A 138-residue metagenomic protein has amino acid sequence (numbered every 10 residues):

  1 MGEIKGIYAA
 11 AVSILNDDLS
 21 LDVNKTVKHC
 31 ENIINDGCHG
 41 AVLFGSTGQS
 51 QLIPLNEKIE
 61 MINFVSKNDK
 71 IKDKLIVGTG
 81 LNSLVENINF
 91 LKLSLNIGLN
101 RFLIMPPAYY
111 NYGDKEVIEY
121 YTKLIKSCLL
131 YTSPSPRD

Functional and structural regions predicted by a protein language model:
M1-D18, S66-K74: N-terminal small/glycine-rich loop or linker at the start of catalytic domains across soluble metabolic enzymes
G2-G6, H29-V42: N-terminal glycine-rich anion-binding loops that anchor highly charged ligand groups
I7-A11, A41-L43, L75-T79, F102-I104 (+1 more regions): Hydrophobic faces of well-ordered beta-strands that scaffold small-molecule active sites in alpha/beta enzyme cores
A11-K25, I76-L84: Active-site mouth loops of central-metabolism enzymes
K28-D36, F90-I97, T122: Alpha/beta enzyme core
G40-M61, L81, M105-D114: Glycine-rich, proline-tolerant flexible connector loops at the mouths of alpha/beta enzymes
L55-V77, Y121-L130: Alpha-helix-loop-beta-strand connector modules within alpha/beta enzyme cores
Y131-D138: Conserved small/polar residues in nucleotide/adenosyl-binding loops
